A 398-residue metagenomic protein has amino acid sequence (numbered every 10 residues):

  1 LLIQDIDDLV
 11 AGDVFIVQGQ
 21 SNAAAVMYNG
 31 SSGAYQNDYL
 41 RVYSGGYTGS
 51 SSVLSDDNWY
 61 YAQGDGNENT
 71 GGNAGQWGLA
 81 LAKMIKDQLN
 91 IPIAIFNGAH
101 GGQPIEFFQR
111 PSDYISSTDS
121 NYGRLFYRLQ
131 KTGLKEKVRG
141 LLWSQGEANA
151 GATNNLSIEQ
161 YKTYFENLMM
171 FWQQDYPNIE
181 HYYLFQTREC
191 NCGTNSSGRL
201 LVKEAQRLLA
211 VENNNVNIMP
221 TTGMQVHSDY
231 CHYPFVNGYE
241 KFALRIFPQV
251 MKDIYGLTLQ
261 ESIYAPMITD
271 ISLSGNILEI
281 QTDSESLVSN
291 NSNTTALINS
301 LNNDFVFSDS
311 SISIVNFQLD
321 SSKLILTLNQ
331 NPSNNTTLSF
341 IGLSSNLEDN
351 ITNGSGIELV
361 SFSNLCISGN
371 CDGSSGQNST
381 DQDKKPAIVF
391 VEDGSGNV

Functional and structural regions predicted by a protein language model:
L1-G373: Cell-envelope and extracellular/periplasmic
D270-S274, E392-V398: Short, solvent-exposed loop/linker segments at the N-terminal edge of repeated beta-sheet extracellular domains
C371-V389, S395: Ser/Thr/Gly/Pro-rich low-complexity, disordered linker/stalk segments of secreted and cell-surface proteins
